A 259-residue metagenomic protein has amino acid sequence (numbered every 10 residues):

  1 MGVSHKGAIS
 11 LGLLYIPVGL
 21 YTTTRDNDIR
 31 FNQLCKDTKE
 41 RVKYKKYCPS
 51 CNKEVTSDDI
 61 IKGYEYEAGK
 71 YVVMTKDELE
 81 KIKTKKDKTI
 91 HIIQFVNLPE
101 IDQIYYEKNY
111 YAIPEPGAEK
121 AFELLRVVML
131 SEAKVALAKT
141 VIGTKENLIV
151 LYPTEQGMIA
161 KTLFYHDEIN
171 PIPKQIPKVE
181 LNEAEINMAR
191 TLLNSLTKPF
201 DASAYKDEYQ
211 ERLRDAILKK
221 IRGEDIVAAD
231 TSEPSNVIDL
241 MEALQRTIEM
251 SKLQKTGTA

Functional and structural regions predicted by a protein language model:
M1-A259: Boundary segments of small protein-protein interaction reader/adaptor domains
